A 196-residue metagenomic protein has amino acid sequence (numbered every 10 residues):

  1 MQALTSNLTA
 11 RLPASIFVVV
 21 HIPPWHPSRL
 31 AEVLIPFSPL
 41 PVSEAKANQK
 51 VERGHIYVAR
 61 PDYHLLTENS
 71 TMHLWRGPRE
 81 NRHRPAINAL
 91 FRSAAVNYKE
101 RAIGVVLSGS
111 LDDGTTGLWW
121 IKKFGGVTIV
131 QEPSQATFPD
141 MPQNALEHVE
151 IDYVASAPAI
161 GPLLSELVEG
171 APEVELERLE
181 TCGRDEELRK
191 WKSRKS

Functional and structural regions predicted by a protein language model:
M1-S196: Conserved acid/base catalytic micro-environments in cytosolic active-site loops
